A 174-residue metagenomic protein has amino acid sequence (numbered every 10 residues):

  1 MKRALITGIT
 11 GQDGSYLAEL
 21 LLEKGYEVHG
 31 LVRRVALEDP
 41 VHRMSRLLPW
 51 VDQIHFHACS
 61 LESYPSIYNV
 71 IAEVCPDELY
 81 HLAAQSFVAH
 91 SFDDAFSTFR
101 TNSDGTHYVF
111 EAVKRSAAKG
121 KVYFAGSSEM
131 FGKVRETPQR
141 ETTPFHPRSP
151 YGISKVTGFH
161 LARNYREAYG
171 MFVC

Functional and structural regions predicted by a protein language model:
M1-C174: N-terminal Rossmann-like NAD(P)+-binding domain of SDR-like oxidoreductases, especially those catalyzing
